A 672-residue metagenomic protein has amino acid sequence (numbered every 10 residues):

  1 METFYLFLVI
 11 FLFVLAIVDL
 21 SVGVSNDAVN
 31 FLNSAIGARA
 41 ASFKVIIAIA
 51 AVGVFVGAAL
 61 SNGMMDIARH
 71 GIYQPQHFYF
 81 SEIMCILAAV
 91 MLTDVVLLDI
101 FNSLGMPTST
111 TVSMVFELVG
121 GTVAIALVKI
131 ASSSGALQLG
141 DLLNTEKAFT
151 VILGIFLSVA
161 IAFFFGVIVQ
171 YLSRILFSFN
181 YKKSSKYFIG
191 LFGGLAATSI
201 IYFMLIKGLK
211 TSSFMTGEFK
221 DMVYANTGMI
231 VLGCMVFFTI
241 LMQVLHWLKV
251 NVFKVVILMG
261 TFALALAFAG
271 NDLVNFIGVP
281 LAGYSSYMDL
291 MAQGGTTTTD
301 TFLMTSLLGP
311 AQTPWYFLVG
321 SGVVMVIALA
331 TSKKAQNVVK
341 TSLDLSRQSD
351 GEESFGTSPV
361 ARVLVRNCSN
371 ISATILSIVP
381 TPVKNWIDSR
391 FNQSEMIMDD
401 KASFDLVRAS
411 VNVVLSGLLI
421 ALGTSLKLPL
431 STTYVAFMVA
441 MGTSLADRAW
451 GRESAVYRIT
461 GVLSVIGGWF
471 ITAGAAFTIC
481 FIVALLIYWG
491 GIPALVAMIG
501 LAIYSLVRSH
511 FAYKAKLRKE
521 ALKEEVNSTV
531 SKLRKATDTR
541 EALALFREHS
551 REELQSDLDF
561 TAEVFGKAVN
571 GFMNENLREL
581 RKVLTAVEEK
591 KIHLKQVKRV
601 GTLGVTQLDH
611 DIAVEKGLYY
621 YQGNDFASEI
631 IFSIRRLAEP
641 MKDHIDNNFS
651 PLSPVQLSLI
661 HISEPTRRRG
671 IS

Functional and structural regions predicted by a protein language model:
E2-L426, V435-E553, K567, K582: Alpha-helical transmembrane segments and immediately membrane-proximal extracytoplasmic
S431: Conserved phosphate-binding loops in N-terminal lobes of ATP-dependent enzymes of the actin/Hsp70/sugar-kinase
F511-L659, S663, R667-S672: Cytosolic, long alpha-helical scaffolding segments
